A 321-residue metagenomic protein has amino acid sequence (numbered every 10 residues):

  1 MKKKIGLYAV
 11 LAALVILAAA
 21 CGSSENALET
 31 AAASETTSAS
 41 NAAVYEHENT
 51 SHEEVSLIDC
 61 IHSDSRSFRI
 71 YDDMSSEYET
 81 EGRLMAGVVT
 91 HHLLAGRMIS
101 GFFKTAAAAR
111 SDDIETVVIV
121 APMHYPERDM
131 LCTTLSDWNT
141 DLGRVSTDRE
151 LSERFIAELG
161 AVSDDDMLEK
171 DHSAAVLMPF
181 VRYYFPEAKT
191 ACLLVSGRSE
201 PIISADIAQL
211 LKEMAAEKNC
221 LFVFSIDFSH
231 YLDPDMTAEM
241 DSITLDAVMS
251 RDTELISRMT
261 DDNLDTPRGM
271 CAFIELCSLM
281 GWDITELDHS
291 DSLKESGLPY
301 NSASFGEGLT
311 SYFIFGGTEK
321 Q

Functional and structural regions predicted by a protein language model:
M1-A9: Bacterial N-terminal signal peptides that target proteins for export
G6, S38-A43: Intrinsically disordered low-complexity regions specifically enriched for long asparagine
L17-A20: C-terminal motif of bacterial Sec signal peptides marking the signal peptidase cleavage site
G22-E25: Bacterial signal peptide processing site
A27-L28, N41-G297, G316: Active-site histidine-anchored catalytic micro-motif
T30-A31, T36: Threonine-centered tandem repeat motifs in low-complexity domains
S290-Q321: Long, Lys/Arg- and hydrophobic-enriched amphipathic alpha-helices
